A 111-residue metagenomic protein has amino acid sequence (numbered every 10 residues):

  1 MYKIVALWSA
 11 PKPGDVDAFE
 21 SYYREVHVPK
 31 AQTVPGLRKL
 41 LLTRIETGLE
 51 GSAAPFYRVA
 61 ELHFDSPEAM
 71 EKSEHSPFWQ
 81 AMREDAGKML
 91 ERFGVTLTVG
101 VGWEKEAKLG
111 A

Functional and structural regions predicted by a protein language model:
M1-A111: Macromolecular interaction modules
